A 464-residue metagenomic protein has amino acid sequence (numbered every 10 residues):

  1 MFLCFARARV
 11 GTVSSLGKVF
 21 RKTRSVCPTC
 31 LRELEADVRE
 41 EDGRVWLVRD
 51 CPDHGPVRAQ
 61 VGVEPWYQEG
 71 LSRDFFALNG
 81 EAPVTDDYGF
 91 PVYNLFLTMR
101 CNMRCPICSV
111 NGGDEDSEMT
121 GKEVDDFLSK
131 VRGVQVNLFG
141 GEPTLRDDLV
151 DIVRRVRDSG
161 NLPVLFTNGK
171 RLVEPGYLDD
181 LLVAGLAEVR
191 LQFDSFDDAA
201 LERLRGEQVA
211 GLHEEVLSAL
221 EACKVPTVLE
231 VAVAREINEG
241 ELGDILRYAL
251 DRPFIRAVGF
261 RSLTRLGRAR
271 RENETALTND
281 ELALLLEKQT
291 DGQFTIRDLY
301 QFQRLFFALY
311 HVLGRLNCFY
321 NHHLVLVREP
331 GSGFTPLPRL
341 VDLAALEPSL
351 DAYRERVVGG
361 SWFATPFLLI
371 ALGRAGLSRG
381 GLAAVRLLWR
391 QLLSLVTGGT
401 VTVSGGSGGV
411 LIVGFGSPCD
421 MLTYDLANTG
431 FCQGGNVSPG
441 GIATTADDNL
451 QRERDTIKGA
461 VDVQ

Functional and structural regions predicted by a protein language model:
M1-P83, G314-Q464: Radical SAM enzyme core and accessory elements
L3, A210, A222-L395: Radical SAM enzyme [4Fe-4S]-AdoMet core and its adjacent flexible, acidic and glycine-rich loops/tails across
R39, G43-E64, Q68-G185: Conserved alpha-helical substructure of the radical SAM core
G62-V63, M119, V173, F196 (+3 more regions): Short coil/turn linker and secondary-structure boundary residues
F90, V183, I255, F319-N321 (+1 more regions): A broad structural signal for short, well-ordered beta-strand segments within beta-sheet-rich domains
D116-M119, L204-G211, E274-L277: Alpha-helix N-cap and loop-to-helix initiation/capping positions
D125-F139, R146-L263: Radical SAM/AdoMet-radical enzyme domain recognition
